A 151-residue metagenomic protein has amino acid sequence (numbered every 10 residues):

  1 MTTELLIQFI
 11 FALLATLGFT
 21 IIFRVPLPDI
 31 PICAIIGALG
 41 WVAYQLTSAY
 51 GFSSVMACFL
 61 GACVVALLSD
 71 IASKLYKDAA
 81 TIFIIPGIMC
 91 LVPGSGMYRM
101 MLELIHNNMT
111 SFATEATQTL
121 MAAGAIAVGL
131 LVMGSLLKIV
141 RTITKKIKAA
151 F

Functional and structural regions predicted by a protein language model:
M1-L67, D78-A80, M100-F151: Alpha-helical transmembrane segments and their membrane-interface boundaries that form or gate the permeation pathway
S73-L75: Juxtamembrane helix-break-helix junctions at the cytosolic face of small multi-pass alpha-helical membrane proteins
A79-M89: The feature identifies polytopic integral membrane transport proteins across all domains of life
C90-G96: Proline-centric
